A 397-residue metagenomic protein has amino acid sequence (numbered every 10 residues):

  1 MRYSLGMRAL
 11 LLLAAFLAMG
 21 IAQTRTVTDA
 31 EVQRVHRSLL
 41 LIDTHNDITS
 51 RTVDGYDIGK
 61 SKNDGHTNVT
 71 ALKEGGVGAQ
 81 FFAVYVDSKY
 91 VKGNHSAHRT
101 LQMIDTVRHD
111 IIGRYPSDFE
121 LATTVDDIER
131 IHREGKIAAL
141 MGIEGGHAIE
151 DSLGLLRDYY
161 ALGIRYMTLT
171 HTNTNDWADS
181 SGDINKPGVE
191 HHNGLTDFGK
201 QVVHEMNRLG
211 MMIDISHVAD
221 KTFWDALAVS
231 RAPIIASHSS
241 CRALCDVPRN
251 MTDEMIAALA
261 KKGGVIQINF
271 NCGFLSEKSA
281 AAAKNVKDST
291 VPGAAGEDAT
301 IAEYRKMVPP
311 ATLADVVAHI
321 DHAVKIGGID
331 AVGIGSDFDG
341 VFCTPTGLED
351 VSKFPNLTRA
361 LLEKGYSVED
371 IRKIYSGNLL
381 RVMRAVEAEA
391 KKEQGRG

Functional and structural regions predicted by a protein language model:
A9-G20: Bacterial N-terminal signal peptides
L10, G154, Q201: Active-site phosphate/pyrophosphate-handling residues
L13, Q33-V35, A228: Residue-level detector of transmembrane insertion/anchoring sites
I21-E190, R242, D246-G397: N-terminal hydrophobic targeting/anchoring segments and the immediately downstream early-domain regions of hydrolases
A161-R249: Divalent metal-binding pocket/active-site signature
